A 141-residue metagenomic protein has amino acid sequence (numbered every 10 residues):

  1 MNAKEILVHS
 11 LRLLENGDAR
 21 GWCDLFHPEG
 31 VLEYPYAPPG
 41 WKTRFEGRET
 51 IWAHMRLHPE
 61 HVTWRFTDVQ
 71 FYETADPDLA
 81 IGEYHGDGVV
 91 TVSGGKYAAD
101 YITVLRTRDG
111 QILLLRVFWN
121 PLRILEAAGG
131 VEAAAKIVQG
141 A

Functional and structural regions predicted by a protein language model:
M1-N16, Q111-L113, L122-A141: Terminal "cap-and-tail" regions of soluble proteins that handle hydrophobic small molecules
I6, G17-E33: Short, well-ordered alpha-helical segments enriched in acidic and aromatic residues
S10, W22-C23, G30, G47 (+4 more regions): Hydrophobic pocket/interface hotspot
H27-D78: A solvent-exposed, acidic/Ser-Thr-rich amphipathic alpha-helical stretch
H61, G88-A98: Short, cysteine-centered beta-strand-loop-beta hairpins and adjacent loop/turn segments enriched in charged/polar
F66, K96-T103: Short, surface-exposed coil-to-beta transition loops
P77-G86: A short hydrophobic beta-strand element
L79, D100-E126: Short beta-strand edge/turn micro-motifs at domain boundaries
